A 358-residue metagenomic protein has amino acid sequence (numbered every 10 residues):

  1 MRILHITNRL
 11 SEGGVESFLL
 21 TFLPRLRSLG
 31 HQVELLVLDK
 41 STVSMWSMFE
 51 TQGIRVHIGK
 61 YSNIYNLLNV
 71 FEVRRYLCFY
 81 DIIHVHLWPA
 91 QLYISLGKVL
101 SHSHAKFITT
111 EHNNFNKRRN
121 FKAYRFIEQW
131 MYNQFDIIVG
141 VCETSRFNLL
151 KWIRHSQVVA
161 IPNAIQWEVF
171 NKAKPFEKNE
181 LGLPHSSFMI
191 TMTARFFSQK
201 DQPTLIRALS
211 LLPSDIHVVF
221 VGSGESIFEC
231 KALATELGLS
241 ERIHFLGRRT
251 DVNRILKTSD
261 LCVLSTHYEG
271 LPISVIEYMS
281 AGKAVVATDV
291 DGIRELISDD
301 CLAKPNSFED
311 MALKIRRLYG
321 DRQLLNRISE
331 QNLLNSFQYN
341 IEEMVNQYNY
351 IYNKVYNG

Functional and structural regions predicted by a protein language model:
H5-L67, S145-L150, A160, E225-S226: N-terminal strand-loop element at the rim of the active site of nucleotide-sugar-dependent glycosyltransferases
G13-P24, F188-L211, E225-K231, E309: A conserved mid-protein helix/loop that constitutes part of the nucleotide-sugar donor-binding site
I64, F147-K151, P162-E180, S186 (+1 more regions): Acidic anion/phosphate-binding donor-loop and adjacent secondary structure in glycosyltransferase catalytic cores
L77, T109-D136: A conserved, positively charged/aromatic
V85-Y93, E111: Short His-centered aromatic/hydrophobic patch
R248, H267: Aromatic "clamp/platform" in nucleotide-sugar-dependent glycosyltransferases that forms part of the donor/acceptor
A284-A287: Short hydrophobic beta-strand element within catalytic cores of glycosyltransferases and related nucleotide-activated
D300-E309, R317-R322: Conserved acidic donor-binding segment of nucleotide-sugar-dependent glycosyltransferases
